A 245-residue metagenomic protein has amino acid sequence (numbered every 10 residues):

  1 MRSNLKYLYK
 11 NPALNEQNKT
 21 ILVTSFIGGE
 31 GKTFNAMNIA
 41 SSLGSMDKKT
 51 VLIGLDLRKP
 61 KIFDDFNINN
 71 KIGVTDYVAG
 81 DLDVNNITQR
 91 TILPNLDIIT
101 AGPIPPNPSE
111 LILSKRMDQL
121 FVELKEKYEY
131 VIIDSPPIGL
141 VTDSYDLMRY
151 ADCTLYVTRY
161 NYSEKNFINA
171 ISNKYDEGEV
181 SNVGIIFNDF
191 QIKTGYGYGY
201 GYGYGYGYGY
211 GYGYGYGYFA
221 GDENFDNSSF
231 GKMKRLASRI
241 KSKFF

Functional and structural regions predicted by a protein language model:
M1-F245: P-loop NTP-binding module
